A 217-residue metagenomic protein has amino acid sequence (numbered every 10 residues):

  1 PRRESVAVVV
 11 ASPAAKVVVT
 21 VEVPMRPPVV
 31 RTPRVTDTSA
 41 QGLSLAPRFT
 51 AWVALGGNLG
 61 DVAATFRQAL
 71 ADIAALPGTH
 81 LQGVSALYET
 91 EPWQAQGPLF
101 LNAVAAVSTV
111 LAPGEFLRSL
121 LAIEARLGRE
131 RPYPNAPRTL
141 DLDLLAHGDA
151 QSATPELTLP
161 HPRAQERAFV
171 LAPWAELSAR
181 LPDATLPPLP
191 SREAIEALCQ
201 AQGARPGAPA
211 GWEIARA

Functional and structural regions predicted by a protein language model:
P1-S5, S12-P13: Low-acidity, Ser/Thr- and Arg-rich intrinsically disordered low-complexity segments
R2-R3, R26, R31-R34: Basic polycationic patches enriched in arginine
P13-A15, A136: Short alpha-helix boundary/capping segments
V29, T38-T139, G148-D149: Nucleotide and nucleotide-moiety/phosphate-recognizing core
T90-L101, L111-L117, L121-A217: Flexible, gly/pro- and Lys/Arg-enriched active-site loops
